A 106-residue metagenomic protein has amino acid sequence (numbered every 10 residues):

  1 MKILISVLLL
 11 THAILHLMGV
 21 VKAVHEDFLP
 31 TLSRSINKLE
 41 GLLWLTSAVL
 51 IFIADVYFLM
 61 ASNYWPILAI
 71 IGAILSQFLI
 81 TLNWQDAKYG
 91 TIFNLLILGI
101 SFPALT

Functional and structural regions predicted by a protein language model:
M1-T106: Membrane-interface extramembranous regions
